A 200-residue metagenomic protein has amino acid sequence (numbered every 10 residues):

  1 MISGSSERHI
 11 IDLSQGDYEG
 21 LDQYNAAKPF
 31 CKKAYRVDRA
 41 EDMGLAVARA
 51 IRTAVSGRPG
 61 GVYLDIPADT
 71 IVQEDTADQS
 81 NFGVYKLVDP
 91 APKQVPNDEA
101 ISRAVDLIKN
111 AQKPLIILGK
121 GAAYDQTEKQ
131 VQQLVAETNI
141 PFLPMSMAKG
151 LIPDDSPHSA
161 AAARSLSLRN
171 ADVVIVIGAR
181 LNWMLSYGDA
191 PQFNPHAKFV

Functional and structural regions predicted by a protein language model:
M1-V200: N-terminal alpha/beta PP-like core and its mobile active-site loop of ThDP/TPP-dependent enzymes
